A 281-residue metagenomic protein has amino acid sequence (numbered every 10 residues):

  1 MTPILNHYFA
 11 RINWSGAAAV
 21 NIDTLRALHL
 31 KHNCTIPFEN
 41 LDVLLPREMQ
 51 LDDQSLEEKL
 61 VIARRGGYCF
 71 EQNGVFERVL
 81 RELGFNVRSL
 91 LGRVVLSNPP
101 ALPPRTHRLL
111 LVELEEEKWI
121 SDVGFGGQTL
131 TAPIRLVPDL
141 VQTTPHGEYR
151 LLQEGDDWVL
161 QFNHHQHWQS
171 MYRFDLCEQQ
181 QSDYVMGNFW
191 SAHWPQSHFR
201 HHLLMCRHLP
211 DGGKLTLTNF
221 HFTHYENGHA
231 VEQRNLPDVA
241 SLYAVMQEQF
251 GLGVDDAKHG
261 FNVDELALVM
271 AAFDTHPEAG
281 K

Functional and structural regions predicted by a protein language model:
M1-G66, R81-P104, F125-K281: Mixed-charge, low-complexity segments
Q72: Hydrophobic (often cysteine-bearing) scaffold residues that line and stabilize catalytic clefts of nucleotide/cofactor
R108-L111: Short beta-strand scaffold segments in enzyme catalytic cores
E115-W119: Active-site beta-strand-loop-beta-strand hairpin of nuclease catalytic cores that positions key catalytic residues
S121-V123: Beta-strand scaffold of nucleotide-dependent catalytic cores
